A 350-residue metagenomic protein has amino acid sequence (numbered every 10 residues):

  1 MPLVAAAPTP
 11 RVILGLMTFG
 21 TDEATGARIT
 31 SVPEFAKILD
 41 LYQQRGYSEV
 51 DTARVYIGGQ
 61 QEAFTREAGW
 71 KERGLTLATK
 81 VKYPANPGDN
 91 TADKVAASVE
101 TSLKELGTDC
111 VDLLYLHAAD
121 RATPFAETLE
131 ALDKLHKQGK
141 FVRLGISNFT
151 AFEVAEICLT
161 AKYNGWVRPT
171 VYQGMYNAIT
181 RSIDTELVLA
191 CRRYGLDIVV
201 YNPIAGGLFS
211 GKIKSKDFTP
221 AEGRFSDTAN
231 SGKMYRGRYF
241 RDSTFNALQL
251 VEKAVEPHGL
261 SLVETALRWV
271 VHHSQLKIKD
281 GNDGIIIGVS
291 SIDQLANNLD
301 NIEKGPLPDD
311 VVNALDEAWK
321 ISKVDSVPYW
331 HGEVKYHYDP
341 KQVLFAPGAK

Functional and structural regions predicted by a protein language model:
M1-L75, K137: N-terminal binding-site loop/beta-alpha segment at the start of enzyme catalytic domains that lines or forms
A6-V12, G46-E49, K71-L75, T108-D112 (+5 more regions): Short, well-ordered coil/turn segments that N-cap beta-strands
P8-P10, M17-T25, R192-A254, P328-K350: Glycine-rich, positively charged active-site loop/lid region within alpha/beta enzyme cores that binds and organizes
L14, V50, T65, L77 (+12 more regions): Conserved, mostly hydrophobic/aromatic
D22-E23, R28-T30, N86-S182, E186: Glycine/proline-rich, positively charged, aromatic-decorated active-site loop/lid region on the catalytic face
L39, E62, R66, V99-L103 (+7 more regions): Generic structural signal for well-ordered alpha-helices, preferentially at hydrophobic/aromatic core positions
R73-N86, Y172-G174: A short, structured active-site edge motif that brings together acidic residues
G237-K304: Conserved short secondary-structure transition element at the edge of the structured enzyme core that lines
